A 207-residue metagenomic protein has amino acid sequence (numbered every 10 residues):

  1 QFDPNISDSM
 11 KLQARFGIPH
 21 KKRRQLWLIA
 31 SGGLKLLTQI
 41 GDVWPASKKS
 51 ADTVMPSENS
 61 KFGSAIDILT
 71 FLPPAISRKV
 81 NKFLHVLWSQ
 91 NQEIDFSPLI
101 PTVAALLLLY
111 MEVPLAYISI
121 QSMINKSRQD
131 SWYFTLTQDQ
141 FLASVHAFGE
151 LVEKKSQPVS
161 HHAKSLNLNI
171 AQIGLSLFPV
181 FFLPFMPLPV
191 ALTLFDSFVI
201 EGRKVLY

Functional and structural regions predicted by a protein language model:
Q1-Y207: Internal, helix-rich recognition cores of eukaryotic regulatory domains
